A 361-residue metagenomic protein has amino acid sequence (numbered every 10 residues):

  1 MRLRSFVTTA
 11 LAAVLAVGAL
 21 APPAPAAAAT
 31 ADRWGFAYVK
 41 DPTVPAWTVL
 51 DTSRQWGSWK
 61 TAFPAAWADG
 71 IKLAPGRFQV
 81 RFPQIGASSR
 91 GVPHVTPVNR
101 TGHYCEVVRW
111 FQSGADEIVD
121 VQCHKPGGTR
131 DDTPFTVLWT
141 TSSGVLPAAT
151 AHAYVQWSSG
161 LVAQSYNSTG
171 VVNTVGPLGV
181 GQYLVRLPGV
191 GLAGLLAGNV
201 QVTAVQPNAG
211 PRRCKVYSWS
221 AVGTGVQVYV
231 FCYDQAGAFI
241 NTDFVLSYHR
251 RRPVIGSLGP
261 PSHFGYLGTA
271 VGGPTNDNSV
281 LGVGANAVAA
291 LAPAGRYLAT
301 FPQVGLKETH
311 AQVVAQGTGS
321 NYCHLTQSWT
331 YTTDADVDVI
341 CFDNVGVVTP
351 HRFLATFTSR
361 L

Functional and structural regions predicted by a protein language model:
M1-A28: Secretory targeting and sorting signals
A28-L361: Extracellular receptor-binding modules and their adjoining Ser/Thr/Gly/Asp/Asn-rich linkers
